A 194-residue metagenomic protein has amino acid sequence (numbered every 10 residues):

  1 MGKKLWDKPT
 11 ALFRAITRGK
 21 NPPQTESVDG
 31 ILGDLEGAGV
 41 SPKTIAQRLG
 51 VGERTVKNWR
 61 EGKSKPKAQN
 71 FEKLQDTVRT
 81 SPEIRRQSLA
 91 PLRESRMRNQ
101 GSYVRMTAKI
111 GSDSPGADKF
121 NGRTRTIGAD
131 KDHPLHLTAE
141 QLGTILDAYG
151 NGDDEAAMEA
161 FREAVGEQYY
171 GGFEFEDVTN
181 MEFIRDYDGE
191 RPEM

Functional and structural regions predicted by a protein language model:
M1-N21, P192-M194: N-terminal flexible/basic segments that precede or flank functional cores
K20-V40: Short, amphipathic alpha-helical "recognition" segments used to contact nucleic acids or chromatin
S41-L49: Short alpha-helical "recognition helix" segments of helix-turn-helix
L49-K65: Recognition helix of helix-turn-helix/homeodomain-like DNA-binding domains that insert into the DNA major groove
A68-I84: DNA major-groove recognition helix of helix-turn-helix/homeodomain DNA-binding modules
E83-G166: Helix-turn-helix/homeodomain-like alpha-helical modules used for DNA recognition and transcription-factor dimerization
E155-M194: Eukaryote-biased intrinsically disordered, low-complexity acidic regions enriched in Ser/Thr/Pro
